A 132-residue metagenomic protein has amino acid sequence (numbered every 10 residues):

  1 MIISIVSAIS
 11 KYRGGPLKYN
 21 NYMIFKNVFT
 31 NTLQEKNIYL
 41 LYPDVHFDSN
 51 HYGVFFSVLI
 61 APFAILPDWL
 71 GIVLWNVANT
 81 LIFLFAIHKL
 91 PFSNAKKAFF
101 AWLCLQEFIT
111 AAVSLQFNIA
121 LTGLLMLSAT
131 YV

Functional and structural regions predicted by a protein language model:
M1-I87, P91, E107-T110: TM-lumen/periplasm interface segments of multi-pass membrane proteins, especially the first transmembrane helix
G71-I72, F99, T122: Alpha-helical transmembrane segments and their helix-entry boundary regions
K89-N94, Y131-V132: Membrane-helix interface "capping/anchor" motifs
A95-A112: Transmembrane and membrane-interface helices of multi-pass, inner-membrane envelope-modifying transferases
A112-L121: Short acidic/glycine- and proline-prone juxtamembrane loop motifs at membrane-interface regions of multi-pass membrane
A120-V132: Specific aromatic-rich, kink-prone transmembrane helix
